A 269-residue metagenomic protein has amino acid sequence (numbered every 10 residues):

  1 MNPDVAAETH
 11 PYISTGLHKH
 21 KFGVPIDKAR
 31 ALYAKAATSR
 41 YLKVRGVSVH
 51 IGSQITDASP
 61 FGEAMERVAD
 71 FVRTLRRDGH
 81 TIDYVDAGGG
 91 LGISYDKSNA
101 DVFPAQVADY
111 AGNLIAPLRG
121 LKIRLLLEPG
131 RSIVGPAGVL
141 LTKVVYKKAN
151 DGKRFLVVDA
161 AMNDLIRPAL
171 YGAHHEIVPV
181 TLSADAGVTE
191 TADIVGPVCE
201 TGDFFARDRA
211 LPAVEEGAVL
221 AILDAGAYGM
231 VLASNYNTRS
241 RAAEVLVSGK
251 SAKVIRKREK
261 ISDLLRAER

Functional and structural regions predicted by a protein language model:
M1-D86, I93, V145: Active-site-proximal beta-alpha core segment in soluble small-molecule metabolic enzymes
P3-V5, G89, R131, M162: Short, glycine/acidic-enriched loop or turn micro-motifs at the edges of active sites
A6-E8, T56, Y95-D96, V134 (+2 more regions): Conserved protein kinase catalytic core
R30-A31, A108-N113, V139: Active-site glycine-rich loop that binds ribose-phosphate moieties when present
D57-A64, S94-A108, G135-Y146, R207-A210 (+1 more regions): Short glycine/threonine-rich loop-to-helix capping motif typified by GTGT followed within a few residues by an Asp-Pro
F61-P129: Acidic, glycine-rich loop-and-beta core segments that form the ion-binding/anion-interacting portion of active sites
N113, L121-R269: Charged (often Lys/Glu-rich) extended helix/loop segments that serve as interaction or gating elements
